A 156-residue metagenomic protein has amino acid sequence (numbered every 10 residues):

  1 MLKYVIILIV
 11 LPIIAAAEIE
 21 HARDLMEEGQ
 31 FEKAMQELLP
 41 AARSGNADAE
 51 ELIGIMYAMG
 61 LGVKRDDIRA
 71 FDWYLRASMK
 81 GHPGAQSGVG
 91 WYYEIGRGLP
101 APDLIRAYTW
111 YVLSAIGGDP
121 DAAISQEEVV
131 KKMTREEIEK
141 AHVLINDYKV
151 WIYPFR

Functional and structural regions predicted by a protein language model:
Y4-I13: Sec-dependent N-terminal signal peptides
A15-Q36: N-terminal leader/linker segments that initiate helical-solenoid repeat arrays
I19-L25, A41, L52-M59, V63 (+2 more regions): Hydrophobic face of amphipathic alpha-helices that form TPR/SEL1-like repeat modules and related alpha-solenoid
R43-A47, M59-L61, D66, M79-P83 (+3 more regions): Short helix-capping/linker turns of helical repeat alpha-solenoids
D121-R156: Terminal, low-structured helical/coil segments at or just beyond the last alpha-helical repeat
